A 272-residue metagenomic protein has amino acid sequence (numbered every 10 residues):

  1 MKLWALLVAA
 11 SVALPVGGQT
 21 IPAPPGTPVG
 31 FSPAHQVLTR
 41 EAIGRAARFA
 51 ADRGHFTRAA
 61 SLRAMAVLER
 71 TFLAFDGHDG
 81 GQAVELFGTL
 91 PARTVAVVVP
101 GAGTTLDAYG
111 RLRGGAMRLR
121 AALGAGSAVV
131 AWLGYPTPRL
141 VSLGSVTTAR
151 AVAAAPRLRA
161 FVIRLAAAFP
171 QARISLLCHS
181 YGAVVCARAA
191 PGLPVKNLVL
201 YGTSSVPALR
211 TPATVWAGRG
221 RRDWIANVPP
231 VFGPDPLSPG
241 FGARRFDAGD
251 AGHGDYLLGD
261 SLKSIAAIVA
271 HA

Functional and structural regions predicted by a protein language model:
M1-R111: Flexible, membrane-associating and regulatory peripheral segments of lipid-active enzymes
T94-A96, R173-S175, N197: Structural motif
V97, L158, H179-S180, L198: Structural hydrophobic-scaffold residues in regular secondary structure
V98-V99, L177, G218: Short hydrophobic segments within beta-strands
A102-T105, G110-M117, A122-A160, L165-A172 (+1 more regions): Lipolytic serine-hydrolase domain surface
L177-C186: Gly/Ala-rich beta-loop-alpha elbow adjacent to hydrolase catalytic centers
